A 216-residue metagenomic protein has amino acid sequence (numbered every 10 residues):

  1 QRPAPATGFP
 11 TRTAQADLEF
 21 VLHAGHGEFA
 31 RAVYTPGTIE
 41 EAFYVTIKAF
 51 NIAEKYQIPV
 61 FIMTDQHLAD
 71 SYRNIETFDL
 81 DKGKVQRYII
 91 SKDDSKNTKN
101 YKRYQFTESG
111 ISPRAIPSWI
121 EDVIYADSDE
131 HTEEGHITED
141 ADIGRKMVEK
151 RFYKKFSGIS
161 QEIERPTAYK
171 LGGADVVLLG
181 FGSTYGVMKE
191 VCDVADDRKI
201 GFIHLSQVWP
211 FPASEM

Functional and structural regions predicted by a protein language model:
Q1, T35, F61-D65: Short beta-strand segments
Q1-E28: Flexible glycine/proline-rich, aromatic-decorated loop/lid segments
P3-G8, V33-T35, V148-F152, R198-I200: N-terminal start-of-chain detector that recognizes signal peptides and the immediate post-cleavage beginning
A4-A6, E41-A42, A69-Y72: Short, well-ordered, mixed-charge alpha-helical segments that flank or form enzyme active sites
R12-Q15, I39-F43, G182, P210: Conserved structured core elements
G27-A32, K170-L171: Glycine/charged-rich beta-loop-alpha catalytic/anionic-binding loops adjacent to active sites
A30-N51: Active-site/ligand-binding-proximal alpha/beta "capping" segment
V45, F50-M216: Flexible, low-complexity linker and terminal segments
